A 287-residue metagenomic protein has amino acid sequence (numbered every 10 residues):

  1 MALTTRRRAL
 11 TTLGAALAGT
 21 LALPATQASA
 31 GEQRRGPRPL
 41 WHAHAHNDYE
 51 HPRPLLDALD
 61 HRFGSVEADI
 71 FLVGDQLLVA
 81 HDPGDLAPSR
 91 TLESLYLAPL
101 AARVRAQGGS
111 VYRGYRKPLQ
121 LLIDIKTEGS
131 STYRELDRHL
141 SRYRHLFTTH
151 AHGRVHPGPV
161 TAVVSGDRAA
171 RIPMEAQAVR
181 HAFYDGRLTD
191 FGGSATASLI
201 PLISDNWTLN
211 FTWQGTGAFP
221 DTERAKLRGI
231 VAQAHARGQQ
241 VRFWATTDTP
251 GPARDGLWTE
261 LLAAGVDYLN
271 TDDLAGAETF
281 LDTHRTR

Functional and structural regions predicted by a protein language model:
M1-L17: N-terminal secretory signal peptides and thylakoid transit peptides that target proteins across membranes
A18-G19, T286: Residue-level marker of structural boundaries
A22-R35: C-terminal region of N-terminal signal peptides and the immediate post-cleavage residues of exported proteins
R34-L40, D57, G64, V73-R287: Catalytic cores of phosphodiester-bond hydrolases, prominently lipid phosphodiesterases
H42-H44: N-terminal module-boundary/linker segments of secreted carbohydrate-active enzymes
H51-P54: A structural motif detector for short, solvent-exposed N-terminal "entry" segments of globular domains
